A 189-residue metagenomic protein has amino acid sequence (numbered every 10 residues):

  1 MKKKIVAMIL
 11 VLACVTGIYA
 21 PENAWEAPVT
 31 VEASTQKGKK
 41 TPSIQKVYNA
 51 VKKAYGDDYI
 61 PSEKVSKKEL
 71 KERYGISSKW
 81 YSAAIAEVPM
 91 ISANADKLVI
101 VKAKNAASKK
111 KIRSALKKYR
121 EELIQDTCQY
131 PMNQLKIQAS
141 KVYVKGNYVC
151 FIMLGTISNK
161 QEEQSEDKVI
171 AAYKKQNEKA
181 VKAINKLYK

Functional and structural regions predicted by a protein language model:
K2-W25: Sec-dependent N-terminal signal peptides of Gram-positive bacterial secreted proteins and lipoproteins
V6, W25-K97, A103-K189: Soluble, non-membrane globular domain cores that form compact, hydrophobic packing and curved binding surfaces
